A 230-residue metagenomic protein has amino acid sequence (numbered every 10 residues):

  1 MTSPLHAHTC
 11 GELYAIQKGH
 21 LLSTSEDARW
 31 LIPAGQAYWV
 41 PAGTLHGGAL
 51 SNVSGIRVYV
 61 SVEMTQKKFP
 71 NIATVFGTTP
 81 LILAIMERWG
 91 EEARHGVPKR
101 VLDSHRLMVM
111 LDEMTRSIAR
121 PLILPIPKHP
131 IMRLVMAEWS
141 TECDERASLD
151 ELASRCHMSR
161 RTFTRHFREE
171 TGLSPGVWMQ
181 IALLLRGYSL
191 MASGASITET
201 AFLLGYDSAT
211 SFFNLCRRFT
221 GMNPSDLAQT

Functional and structural regions predicted by a protein language model:
M1-V75: N-terminal regulatory/effector-sensing and dimerization cores that precede helix-turn-helix DNA-binding domains
D27, D144-E145, R155, A192 (+1 more regions): Helix-turn-helix/winged-helix DNA-binding modules
G35, F163, F167, S211-F212 (+1 more regions): Short hydrophobic/aromatic patch on the recognition helix
T65-E138: Amphipathic alpha-helical segments enriched in hydrophobic/aromatic residues interleaved with Lys/Arg
E91-V97, E113-P121, V135-S148, F167 (+4 more regions): Basic, amphipathic alpha-helical hairpins
D150, E169-A209, F213, Q229-T230: Terminal helix-turn-helix DNA-binding modules in bacterial transcription factors
A153-R160: Helix-turn-helix
S159, S174, D207, M222-S225: Short coil/turn motifs that cap or connect alpha-helices
